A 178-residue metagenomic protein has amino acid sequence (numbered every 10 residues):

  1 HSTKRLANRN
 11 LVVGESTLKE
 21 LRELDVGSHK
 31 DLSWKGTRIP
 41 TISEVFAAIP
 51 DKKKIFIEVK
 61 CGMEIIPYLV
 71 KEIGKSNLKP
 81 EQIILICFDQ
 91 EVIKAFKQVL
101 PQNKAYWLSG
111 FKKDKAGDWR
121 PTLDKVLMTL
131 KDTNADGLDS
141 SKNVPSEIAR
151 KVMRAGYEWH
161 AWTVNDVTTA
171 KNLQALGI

Functional and structural regions predicted by a protein language model:
H1-D51, N103-R120: An active-site metal/cofactor-coordinating segment within enzyme catalytic domains
L21, V45, I57, D89 (+4 more regions): Conserved, mostly hydrophobic/aromatic
D31-K35, K54-K60, Q82: Second-shell loop/turn segments in exported
L32-G36, L108-G110, K115-I178: C-terminal active-site rim and adjoining tail of enzyme catalytic domains
E44-K54, S76, T133: A structural motif corresponding to the C-terminal end of an alpha-helix and its immediate exit/capping segment
K54-F56, Q82-L85, Q102-Y106, D136-D139 (+1 more regions): Structural preference for beta-strand elements that scaffold enzyme active sites
M63-I66, Q90-A95, K142-V152: Active-site-adjacent beta->alpha loops and helix N-cap segments on the catalytic face of soluble alpha/beta enzymes
E64-S76, V92-Q102, A116-D124: Distinct, well-ordered alpha-helical segments
